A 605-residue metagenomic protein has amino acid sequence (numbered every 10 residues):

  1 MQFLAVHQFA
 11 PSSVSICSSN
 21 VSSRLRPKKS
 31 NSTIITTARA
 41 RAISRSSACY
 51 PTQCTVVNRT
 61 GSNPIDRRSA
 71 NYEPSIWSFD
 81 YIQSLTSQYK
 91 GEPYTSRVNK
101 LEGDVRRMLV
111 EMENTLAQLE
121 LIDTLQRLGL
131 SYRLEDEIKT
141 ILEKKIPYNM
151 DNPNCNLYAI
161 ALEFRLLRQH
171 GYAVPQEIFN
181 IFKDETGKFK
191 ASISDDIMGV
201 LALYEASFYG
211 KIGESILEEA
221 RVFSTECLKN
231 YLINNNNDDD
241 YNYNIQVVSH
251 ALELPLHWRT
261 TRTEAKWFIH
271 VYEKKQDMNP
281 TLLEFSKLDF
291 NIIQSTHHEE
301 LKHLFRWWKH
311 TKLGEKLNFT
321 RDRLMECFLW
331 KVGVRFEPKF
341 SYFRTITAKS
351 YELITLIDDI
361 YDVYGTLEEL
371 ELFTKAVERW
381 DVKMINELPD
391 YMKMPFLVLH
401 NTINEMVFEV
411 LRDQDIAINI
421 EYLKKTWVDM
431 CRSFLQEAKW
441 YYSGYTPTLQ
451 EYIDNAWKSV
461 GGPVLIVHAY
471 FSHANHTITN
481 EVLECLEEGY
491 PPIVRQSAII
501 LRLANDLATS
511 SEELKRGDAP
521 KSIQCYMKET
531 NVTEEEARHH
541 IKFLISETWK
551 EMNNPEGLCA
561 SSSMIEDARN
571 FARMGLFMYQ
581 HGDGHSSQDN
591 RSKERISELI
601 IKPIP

Functional and structural regions predicted by a protein language model:
Q2-P605: Terpene synthase/cyclase
